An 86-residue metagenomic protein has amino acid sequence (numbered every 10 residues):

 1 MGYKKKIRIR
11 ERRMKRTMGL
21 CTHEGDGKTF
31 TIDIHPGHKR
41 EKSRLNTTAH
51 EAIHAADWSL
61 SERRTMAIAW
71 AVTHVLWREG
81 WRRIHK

Functional and structural regions predicted by a protein language model:
M1-K42, A55-L76: Active-site scaffold of zinc-dependent metalloenzymes
N46-A55: Active-site recognition of the HExxH zinc-binding catalytic motif
T47, A67-A71, I84-H85: Low-complexity, flexible helical/coil segments
R78-K86: Short, positively charged interaction helices/loops
